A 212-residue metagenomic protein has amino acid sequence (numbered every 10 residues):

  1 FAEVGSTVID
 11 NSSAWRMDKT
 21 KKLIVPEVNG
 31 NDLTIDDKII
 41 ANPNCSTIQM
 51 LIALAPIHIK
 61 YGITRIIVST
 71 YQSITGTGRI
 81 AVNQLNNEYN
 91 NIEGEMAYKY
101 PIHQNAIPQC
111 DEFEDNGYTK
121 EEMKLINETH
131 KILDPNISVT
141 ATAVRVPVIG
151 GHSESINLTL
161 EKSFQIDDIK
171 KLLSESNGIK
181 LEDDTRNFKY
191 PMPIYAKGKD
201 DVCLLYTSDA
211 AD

Functional and structural regions predicted by a protein language model:
A2-I35: Rossmann-fold NAD(P)-binding glycine/threonine-rich loop
V8-N11, M17, I40-N42, I67-T70 (+1 more regions): General beta-strand structural signal in soluble alpha/beta enzymes
V28-G62: Catalytic helix-loop patch of NAD(P)-dependent Rossmann-fold dehydrogenases
I48, A55-L172: Active-site-lining helix/loop region of Rossmann-like oxidoreductase modules
D168, L173-E182: A common structural junction motif
G178-A196: C-terminal hydrophobic structural anchor segments that stabilize assembly/packing rather than catalytic chemistry
P193-L205: Short, low-order "capping/linker" segments at domain edges
Y206-D212: Conserved small/polar residues in nucleotide/adenosyl-binding loops
